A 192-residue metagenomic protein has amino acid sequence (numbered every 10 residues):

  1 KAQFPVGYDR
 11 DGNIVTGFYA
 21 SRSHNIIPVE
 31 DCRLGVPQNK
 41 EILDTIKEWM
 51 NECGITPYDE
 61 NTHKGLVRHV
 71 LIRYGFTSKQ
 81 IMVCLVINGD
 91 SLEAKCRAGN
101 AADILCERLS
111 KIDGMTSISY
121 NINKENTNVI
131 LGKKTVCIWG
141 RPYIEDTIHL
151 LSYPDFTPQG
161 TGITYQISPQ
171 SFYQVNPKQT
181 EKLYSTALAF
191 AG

Functional and structural regions predicted by a protein language model:
K1-G192: Accessory RNA-recognition modules of RNA-modification enzymes
